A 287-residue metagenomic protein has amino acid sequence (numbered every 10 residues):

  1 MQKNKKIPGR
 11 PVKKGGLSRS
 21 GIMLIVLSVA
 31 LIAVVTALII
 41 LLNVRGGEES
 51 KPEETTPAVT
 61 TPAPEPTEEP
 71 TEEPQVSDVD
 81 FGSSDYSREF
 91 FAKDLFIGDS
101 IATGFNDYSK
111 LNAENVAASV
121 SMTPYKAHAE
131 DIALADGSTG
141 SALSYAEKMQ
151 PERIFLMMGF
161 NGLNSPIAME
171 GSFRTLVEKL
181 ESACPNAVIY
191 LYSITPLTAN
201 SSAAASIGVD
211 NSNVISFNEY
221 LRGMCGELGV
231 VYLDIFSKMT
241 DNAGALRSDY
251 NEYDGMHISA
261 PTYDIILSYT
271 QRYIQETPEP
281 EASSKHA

Functional and structural regions predicted by a protein language model:
M1-G21: N-terminal Lys/Arg-rich, disordered targeting/topogenic segments
I25-I39: Hydrophobic membrane-insertion alpha-helices, especially the h-region of bacterial N-terminal signal peptides
R45-K93: N-terminal, intrinsically disordered, polar/charged segments of Gram-positive cell-envelope systems that serve as
S83-S172: Conserved SGNH/GDSL esterase-like catalytic core that processes O-acyl groups on lipids and polysaccharides
M157, Y192-S193: Alpha/beta-hydrolase-fold catalytic nucleophile elbow
A168-L176, V214-I215: Charged helix-capping and loop-helix junction motifs
C184-V188: A short helix->loop->beta-strand "cap" motif at the edges of active sites that frequently abuts
L197-A287: Catalytic His-Asp segment of secreted/periplasmic serine-dependent ester chemistry enzymes
